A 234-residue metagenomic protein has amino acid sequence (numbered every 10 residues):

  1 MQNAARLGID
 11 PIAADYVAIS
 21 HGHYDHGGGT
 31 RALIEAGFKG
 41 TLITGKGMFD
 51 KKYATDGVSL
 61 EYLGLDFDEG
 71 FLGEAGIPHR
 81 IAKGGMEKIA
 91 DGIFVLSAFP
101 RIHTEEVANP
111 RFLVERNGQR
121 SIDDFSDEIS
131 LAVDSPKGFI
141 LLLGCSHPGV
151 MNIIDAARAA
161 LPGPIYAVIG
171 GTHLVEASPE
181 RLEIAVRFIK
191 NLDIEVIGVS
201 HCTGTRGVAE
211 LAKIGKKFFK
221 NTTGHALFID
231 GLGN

Functional and structural regions predicted by a protein language model:
M1-D50, L161-A167: Active-site metal-binding motif and surrounding structural segment of the metallo-beta-lactamase
Y24-D25, M48-K52, V175, G204-R206 (+1 more regions): Short gly/pro/ser/thr-enriched loop/turn and capping motifs at secondary-structure boundaries
A32, K39-K83: Hydrophobic alpha-helical segments and helix pairs
T41, S121-T223: Cap/insert and terminal regions of metallo-dependent hydrolase folds
V58-D66, L72, E87-P136: Active-site-proximal loop/helix segment associated with metal-binding centers of metalloenzymes
I77-H79, G92, I214-K220: Active-site regions of enzymes building and remodeling cell-envelope glycoconjugates
F218-N234: Short, basic/aromatic-enriched C-terminal tail that caps enzymatic domains
